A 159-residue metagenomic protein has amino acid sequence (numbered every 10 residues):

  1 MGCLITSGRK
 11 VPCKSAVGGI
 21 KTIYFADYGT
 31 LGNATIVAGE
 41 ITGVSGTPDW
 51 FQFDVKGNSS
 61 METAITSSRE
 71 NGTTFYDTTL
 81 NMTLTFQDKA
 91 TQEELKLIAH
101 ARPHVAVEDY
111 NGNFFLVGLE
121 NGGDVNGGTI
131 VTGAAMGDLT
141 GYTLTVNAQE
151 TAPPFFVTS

Functional and structural regions predicted by a protein language model:
R9-N81, G122-M136: Solvent-exposed edge beta-strands and adjacent loop segments that serve as assembly or binding interfaces
S68-K89, D138-A152: Oligomerization/assembly interface segments of phage tail-like spikes and tubes
G72, L95-L97, A106-V107, A134-D138: A general structural signal for short secondary-structure junctions and capping/turn motifs
K89-K96, F155-V157: Short, conserved charged micro-motifs
A90, N113-F115, A152-P154: Residue-level signal for secondary-structure boundary sites
E93-V117: Short, acidic/charged, Gly/Pro-enriched secondary-structure junctions
E120-S159: Mixed-charge, glycine-accented linear interaction segment located at domain edges/termini
